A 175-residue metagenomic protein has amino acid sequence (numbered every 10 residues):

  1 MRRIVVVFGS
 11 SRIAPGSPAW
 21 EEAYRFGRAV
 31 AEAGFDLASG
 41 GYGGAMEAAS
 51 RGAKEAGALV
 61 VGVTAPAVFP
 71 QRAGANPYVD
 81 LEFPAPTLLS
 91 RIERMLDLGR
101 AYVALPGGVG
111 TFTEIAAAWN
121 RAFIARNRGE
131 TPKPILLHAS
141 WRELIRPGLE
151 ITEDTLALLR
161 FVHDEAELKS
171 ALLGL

Functional and structural regions predicted by a protein language model:
M1-V61: Glycine-rich beta-alpha loop segments
G34-L37, P132-I135, A157-L159: Short active-site oxyanion
G44-L105, G110-T111: Acidic/glycine-enriched connector segments
A48-A53, T113-R126: Short Gly/Thr/Asp-enriched flexible loops that form oxyanion-binding sites at enzyme active sites
G62-P66, L105, W119-G148, D154: Short, acidic/small-residue loops that bind anionic groups at enzyme active sites
G74-Y78, E150-T155: Short, conserved catalytic or adaptor-binding loops enriched in Gly and charged residues
A101, D154-L175: A charged, well-structured terminal subsegment
